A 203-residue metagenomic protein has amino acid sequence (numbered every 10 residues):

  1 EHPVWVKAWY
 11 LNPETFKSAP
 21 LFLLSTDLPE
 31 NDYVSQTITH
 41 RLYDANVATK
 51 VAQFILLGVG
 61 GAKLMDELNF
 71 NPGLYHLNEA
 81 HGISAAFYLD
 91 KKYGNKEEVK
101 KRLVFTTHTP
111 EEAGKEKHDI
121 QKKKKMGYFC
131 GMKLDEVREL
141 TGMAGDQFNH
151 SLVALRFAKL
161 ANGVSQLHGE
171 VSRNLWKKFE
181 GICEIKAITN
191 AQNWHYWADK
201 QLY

Functional and structural regions predicted by a protein language model:
E1-Y203: Catalytic cores of carbohydrate-active enzymes across secretory and cytosolic contexts
